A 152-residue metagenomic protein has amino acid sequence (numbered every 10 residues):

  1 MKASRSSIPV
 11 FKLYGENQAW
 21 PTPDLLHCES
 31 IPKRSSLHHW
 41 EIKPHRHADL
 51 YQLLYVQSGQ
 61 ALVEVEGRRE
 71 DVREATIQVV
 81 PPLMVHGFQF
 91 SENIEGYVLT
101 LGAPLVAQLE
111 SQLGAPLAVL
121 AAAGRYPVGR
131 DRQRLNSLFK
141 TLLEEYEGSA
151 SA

Functional and structural regions predicted by a protein language model:
M1-E64, E70: Generic protein-terminus/edge-of-domain signal
Q57, R73-E74, E92: A cytosolic small-molecule/anion-sensing beta-strand core signal
G67-P82: Short acidic-glycine-tyrosine-enriched beta hairpin
V80, L101, R130: A conserved hydrophobic position in a structured secondary element of the catalytic/binding core that shapes
V80-M84, L120-A122: Short acidic (Asp/Glu) patches
L83-L105: Ligand-binding loop in jelly-roll beta-barrel domains
P104-G124: Double-stranded beta-helix
L117-A152: Amphipathic alpha-helical segments enriched in hydrophobic/aromatic residues interleaved with Lys/Arg
